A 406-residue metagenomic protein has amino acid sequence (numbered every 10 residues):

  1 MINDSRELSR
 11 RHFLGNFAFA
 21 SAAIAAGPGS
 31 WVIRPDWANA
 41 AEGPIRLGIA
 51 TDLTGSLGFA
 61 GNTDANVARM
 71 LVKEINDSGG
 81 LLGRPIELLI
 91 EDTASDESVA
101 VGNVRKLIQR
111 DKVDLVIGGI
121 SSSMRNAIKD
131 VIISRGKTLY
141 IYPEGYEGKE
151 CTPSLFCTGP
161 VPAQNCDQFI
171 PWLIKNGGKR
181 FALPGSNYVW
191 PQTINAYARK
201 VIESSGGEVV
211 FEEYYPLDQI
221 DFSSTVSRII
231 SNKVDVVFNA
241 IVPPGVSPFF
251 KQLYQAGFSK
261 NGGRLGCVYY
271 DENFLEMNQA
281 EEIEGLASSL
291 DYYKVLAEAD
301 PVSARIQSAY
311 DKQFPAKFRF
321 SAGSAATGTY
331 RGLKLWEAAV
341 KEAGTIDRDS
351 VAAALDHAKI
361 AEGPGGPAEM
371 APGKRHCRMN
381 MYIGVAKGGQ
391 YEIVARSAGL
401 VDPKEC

Functional and structural regions predicted by a protein language model:
M1-H12, F19-A26, P35: N-terminal secretory signal peptides
G29-T51: C-terminal segment of N-terminal export signals and the immediately downstream linker at the start of the mature
G48-R69, E91-E97, I120-S121, P184-Q192 (+2 more regions): Extracytoplasmic "Venus flytrap"
F59-N66, G79-K149, T158, P216-F222 (+1 more regions): Beta-alpha junction/loop-to-helix N-cap segments that form part of ligand/metal-binding clefts
L71-L81: Flexible, small-residue-rich helix->loop connector segments that border functional cores
Q109, V113-E213, N261-S288: Extracytoplasmic ligand/sensor domains, especially the bilobed periplasmic-binding protein
L253-Y330, S397-K404: Extracellular/periplasmic periplasmic-binding protein-like sensory domains
K312-A326, K334-I393: Segments of small-molecule ligand-sensing domains
